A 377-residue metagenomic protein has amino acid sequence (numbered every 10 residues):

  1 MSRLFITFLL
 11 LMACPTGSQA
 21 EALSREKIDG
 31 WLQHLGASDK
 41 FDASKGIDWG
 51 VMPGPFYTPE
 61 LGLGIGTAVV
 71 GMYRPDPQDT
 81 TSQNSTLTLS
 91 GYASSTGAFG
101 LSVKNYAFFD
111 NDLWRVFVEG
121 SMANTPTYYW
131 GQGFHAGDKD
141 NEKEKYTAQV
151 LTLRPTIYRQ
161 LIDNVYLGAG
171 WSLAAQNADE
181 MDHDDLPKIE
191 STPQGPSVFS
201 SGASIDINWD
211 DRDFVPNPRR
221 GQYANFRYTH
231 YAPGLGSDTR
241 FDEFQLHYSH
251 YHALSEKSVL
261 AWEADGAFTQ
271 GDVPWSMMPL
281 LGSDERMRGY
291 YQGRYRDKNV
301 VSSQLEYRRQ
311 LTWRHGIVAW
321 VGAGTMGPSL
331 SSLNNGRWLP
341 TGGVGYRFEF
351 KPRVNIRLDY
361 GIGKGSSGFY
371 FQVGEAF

Functional and structural regions predicted by a protein language model:
M1-A37: Cleavable N-terminal export/targeting peptides
E21-L23, A37-I47, L61, P75-N84 (+7 more regions): Short loop/turn motifs that connect adjacent beta-strands in outer-membrane beta-barrel proteins
L23-S24, T192-P196, A203-L311: C-terminal outer-membrane beta-barrel translocator/porin domains of Gram-negative envelope proteins and their
F41-G50, F56-G195, N355, G363-F377: Gram-negative/organellar outer-membrane beta-barrel architecture
D48-G50, G64, A98-G100, A148-T152 (+7 more regions): Transmembrane beta-barrel architecture of outer-membrane proteins
V51-P53, L87-G91, V116-G120, L167-A169 (+8 more regions): Membrane-embedded beta-strand positions of outer-membrane beta-barrel proteins
P55-G66, G91-L101, N111, S197-V198 (+8 more regions): Solvent-exposed loop/turn segments connecting transmembrane beta-strands in outer-membrane beta-barrel proteins
S204-I207, V344-F350, S366-F377: Outer-membrane beta-barrel "beta-signal"
